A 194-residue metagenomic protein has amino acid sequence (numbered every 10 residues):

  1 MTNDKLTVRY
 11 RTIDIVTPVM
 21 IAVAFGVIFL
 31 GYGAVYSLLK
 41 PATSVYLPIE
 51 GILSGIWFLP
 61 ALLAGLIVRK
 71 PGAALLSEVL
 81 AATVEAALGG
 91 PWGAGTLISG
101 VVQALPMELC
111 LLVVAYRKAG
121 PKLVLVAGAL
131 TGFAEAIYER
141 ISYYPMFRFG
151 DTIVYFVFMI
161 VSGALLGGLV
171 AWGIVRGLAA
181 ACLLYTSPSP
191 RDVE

Functional and structural regions predicted by a protein language model:
T2-A64: Hydrophobic transmembrane alpha-helices
I15-V19, G55, L59, L75-L76 (+3 more regions): Hydrophobic alpha-helical transmembrane segments
A22-L30, A34, F58, L66 (+7 more regions): Transmembrane alpha-helical segments of multi-pass membrane transport proteins and ion-pumping complexes
L66-L75, V114-K122: Membrane-helix interface "capping/anchor" motifs
A81-L111, S142-Y143: Interfacial aromatic-anchored transmembrane helix boundaries in multi-pass membrane proteins
W92-L97, L112-F133: Internal alpha-helical transmembrane segments of multi-pass membrane proteins
A136-M146: Hydrophobic alpha-helical transmembrane segments in multi-pass integral membrane proteins
Y185-E194: Single conserved hydrophobic/aromatic residue that forms the stacking wall/gate of nucleotide- or nucleobase-binding
